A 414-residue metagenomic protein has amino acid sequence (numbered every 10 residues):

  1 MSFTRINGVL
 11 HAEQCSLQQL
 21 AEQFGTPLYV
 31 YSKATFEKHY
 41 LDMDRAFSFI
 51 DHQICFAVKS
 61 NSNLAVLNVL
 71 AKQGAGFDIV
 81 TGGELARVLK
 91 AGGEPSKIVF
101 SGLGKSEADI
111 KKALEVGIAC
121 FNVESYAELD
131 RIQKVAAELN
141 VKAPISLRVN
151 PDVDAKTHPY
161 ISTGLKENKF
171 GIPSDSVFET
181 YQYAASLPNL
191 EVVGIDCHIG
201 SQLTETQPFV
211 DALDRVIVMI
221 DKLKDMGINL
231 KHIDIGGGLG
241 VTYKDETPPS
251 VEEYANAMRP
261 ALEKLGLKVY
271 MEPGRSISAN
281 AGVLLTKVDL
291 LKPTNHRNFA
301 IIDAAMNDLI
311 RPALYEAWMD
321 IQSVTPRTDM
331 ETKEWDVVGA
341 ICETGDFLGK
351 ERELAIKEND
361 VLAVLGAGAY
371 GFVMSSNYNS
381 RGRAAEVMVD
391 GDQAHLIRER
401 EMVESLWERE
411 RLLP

Functional and structural regions predicted by a protein language model:
M1-A143, Q182, L187-E191, V218-D221 (+3 more regions): A charged N-terminal "starter" segment
F36, K59, T81, A113 (+7 more regions): Conserved, mostly hydrophobic/aromatic
F49-I50, A137-N140, D225-M226, P248 (+2 more regions): Short, glycine- and charge-enriched coil/turn segments that flank and shape catalytic ligand pockets
V58-S62, G83, G104-K105, S125-A127 (+6 more regions): Active-site-proximal loop/turn and secondary-structure-junction residues that shape catalytic pockets, frequently
L67, K90, I110-E115, I132-V135 (+6 more regions): Short acidic, glycine/serine/threonine-rich loops at helix termini
G76-D78, V99, C120-N122, S146-R148 (+8 more regions): Structured core elements
P151-L290, L348, N379-R381, D390: Active-site loop/helix belt of alpha/beta enzymes
A257, G266-P414: Charged (often Lys/Glu-rich) extended helix/loop segments that serve as interaction or gating elements
